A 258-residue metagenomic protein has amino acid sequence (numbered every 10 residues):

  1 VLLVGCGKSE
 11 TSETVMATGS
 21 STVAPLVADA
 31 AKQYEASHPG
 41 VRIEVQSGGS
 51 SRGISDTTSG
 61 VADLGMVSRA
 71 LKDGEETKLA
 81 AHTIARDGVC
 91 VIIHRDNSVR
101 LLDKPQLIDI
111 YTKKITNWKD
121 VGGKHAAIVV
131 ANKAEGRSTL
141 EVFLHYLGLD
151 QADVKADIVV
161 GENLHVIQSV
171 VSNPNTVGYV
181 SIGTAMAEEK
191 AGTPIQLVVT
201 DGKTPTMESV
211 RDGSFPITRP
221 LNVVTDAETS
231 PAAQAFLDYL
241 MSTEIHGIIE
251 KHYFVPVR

Functional and structural regions predicted by a protein language model:
V1-V4: Sec-dependent bacterial lipoprotein signal peptides
C6-A62, M66-R258: Exported/periplasmic ABC-transporter solute-binding proteins
